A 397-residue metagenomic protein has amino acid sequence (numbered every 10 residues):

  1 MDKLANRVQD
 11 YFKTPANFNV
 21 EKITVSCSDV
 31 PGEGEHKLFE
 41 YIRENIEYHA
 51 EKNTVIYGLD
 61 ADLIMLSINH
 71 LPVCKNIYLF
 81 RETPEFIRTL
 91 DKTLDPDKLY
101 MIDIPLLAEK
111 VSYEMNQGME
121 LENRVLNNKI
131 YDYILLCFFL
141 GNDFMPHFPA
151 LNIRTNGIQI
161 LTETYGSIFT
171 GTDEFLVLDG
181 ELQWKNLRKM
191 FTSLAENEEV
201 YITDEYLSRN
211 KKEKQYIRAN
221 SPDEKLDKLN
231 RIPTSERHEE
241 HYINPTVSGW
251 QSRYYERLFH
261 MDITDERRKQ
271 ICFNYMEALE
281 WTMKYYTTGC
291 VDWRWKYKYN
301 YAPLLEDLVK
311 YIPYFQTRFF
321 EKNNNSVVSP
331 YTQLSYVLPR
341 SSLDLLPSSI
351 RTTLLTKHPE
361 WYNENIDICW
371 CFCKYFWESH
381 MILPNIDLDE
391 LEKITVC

Functional and structural regions predicted by a protein language model:
M1-C397: Noncatalytic, typically N-terminal accessory segments of nucleic acid-processing enzymes and closely related
